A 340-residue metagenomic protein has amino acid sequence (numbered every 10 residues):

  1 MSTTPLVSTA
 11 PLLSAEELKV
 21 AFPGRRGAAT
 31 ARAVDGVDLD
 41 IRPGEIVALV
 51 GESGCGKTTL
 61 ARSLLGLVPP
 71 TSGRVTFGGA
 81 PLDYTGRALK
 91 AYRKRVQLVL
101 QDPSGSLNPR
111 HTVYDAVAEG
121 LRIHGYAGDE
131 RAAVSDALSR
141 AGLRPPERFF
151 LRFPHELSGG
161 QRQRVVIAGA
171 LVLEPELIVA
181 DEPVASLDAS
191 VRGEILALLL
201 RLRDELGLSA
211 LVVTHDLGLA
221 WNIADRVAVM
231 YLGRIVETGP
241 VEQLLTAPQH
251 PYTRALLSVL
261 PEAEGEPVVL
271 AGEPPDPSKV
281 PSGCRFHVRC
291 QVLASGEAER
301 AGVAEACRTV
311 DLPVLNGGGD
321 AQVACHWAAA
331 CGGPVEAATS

Functional and structural regions predicted by a protein language model:
M1-T246, A329-S340: ABC transporter nucleotide-binding domains
R25, T30, T238-S340: Short catalytic/signature loops enriched in Gly
